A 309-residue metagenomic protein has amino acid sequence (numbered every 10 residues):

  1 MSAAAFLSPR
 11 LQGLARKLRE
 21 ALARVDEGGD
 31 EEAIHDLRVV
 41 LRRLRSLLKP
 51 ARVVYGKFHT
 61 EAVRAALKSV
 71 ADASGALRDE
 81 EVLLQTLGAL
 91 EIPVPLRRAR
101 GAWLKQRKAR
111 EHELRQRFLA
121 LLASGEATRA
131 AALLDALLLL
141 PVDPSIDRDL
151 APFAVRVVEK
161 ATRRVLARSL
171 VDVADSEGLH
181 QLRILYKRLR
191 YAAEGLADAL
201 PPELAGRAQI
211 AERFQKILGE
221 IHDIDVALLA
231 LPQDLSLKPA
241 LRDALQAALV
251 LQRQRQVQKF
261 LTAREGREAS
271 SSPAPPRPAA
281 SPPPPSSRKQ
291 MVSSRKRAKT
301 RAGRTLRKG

Functional and structural regions predicted by a protein language model:
M1-G309: Function-determining surface determinants
